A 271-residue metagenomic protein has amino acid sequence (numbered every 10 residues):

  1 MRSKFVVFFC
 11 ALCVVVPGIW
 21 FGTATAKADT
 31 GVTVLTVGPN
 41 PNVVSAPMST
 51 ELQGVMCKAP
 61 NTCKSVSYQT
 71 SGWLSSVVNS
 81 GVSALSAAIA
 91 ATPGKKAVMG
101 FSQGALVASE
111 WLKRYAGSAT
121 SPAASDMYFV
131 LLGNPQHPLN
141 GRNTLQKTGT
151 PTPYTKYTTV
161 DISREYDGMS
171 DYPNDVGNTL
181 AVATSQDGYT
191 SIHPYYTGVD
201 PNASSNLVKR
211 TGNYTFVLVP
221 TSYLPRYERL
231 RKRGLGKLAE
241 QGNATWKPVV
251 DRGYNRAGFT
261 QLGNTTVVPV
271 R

Functional and structural regions predicted by a protein language model:
M1-A28, F129: Secretory targeting and sorting signals
C13-V14, G104, A239: Intrinsically disordered, low-complexity regions enriched in Ser/Pro/Gly/Gln/His and often acidic
K27-K95, H137, I162-N174, Q186 (+1 more regions): Active-site catalytic motif of lipid deacylating hydrolases and related acyltransferases
T50-M56, T144-P153, V199-K209: Intrinsically disordered, low-complexity boundary segments flanking structured domains
V82-S170: Serine-dependent carboxylesterase/thioesterase catalytic core of lipase-like alpha/beta-hydrolase/SGNH enzymes
R142-V160, N174-Q186, K232-G236: Short, surface-exposed, charged loop/turn segments at secondary-structure junctions
M169-T215: A conserved mid-domain beta-alpha-beta active-site/ligand-binding segment of alpha/beta enzyme cores
